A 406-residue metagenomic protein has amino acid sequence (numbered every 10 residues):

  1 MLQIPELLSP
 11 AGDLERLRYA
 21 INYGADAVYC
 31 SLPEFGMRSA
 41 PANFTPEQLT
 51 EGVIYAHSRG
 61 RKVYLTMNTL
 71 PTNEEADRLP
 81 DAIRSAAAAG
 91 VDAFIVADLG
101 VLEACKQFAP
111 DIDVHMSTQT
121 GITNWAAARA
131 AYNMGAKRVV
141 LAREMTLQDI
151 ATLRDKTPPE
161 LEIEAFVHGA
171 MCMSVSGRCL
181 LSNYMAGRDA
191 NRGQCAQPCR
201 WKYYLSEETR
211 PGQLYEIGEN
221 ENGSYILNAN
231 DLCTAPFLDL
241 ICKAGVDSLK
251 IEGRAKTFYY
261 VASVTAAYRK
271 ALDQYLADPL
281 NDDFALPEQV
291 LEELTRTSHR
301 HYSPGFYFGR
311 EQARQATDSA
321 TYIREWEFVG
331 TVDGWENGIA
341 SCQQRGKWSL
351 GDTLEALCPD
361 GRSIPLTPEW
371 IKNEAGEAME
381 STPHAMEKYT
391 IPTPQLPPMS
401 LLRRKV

Functional and structural regions predicted by a protein language model:
M1-N22, A27-E34, R59-T69, N73-P80 (+5 more regions): Surface-exposed amphipathic alpha-helical tracts and adjacent flexible/coil segments at the periphery of soluble enzymes
D13-L17, F35-W125: Active-site beta->alpha loop and helix N-cap motifs at the rims of alpha/beta catalytic domains
